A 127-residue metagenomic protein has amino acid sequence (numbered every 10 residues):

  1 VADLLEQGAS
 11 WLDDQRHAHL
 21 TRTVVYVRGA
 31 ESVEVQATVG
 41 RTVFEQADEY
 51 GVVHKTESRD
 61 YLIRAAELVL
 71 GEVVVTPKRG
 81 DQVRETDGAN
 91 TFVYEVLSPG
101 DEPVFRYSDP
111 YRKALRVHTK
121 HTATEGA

Functional and structural regions predicted by a protein language model:
V1-V24: N-terminal intrinsically disordered, low-complexity, charge/repeat-rich segments that act as generic
V27-A127: Short, conserved turn/kink motifs that form compact alpha/beta structural patches or helix kinks used as
